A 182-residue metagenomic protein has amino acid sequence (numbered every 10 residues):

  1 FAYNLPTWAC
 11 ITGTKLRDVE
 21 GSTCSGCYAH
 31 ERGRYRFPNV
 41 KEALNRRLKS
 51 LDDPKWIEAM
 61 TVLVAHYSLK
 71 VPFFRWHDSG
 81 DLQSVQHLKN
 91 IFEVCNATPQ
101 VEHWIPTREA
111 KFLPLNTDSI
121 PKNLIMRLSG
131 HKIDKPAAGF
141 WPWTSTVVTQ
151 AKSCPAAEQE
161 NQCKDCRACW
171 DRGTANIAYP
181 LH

Functional and structural regions predicted by a protein language model:
F1-H182: Class I S-adenosyl-L-methionine
